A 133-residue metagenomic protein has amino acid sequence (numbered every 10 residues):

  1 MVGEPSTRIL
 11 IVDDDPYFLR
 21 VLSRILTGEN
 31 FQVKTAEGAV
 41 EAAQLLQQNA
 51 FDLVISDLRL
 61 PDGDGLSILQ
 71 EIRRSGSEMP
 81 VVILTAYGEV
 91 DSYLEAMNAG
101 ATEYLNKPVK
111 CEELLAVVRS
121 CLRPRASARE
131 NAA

Functional and structural regions predicted by a protein language model:
P16-K34: Two-component/phosphorelay signaling modules centered on CheY-like receiver
L19, P61, E89, P108: The feature encodes the CheY-like receiver
T35-L53, R74: Acidic, metal-coordinating helix/loop segments flanking the phosphotransfer/catalytic sites of two-component signaling
E37-G38, D64-S67: Acidic catalytic/metal-coordinating carboxylates
Q44, L66-E78: Short amphipathic alpha-helix used as the core "switch/output" element in two-component signaling
D57, T85: Active-site residues of response regulator receiver
D91, V109-V118: C-terminal output helix
